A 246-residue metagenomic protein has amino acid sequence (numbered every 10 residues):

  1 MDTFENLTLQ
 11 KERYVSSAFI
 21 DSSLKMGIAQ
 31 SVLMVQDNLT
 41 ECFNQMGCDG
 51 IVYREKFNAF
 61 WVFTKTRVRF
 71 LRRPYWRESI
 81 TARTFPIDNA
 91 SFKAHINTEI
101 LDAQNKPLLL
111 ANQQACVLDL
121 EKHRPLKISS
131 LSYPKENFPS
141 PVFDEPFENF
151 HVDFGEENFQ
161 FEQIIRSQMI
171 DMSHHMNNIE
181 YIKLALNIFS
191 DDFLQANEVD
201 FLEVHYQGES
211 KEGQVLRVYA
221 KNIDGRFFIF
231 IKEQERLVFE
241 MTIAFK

Functional and structural regions predicted by a protein language model:
D2-F63, L110-N112, D119-E198: Hot-dog-fold acyl-thioester-processing enzymes
D2-K11, R67-L71, Y75-H151, S210-E212 (+1 more regions): HotDog/MaoC-like acyl-thioester-processing domains
N58-R73, N197-E209: Small beta-barrel nucleic-acid-binding modules, principally OB-folds
E78, G155-F159, V215: Short coil-to-beta-strand transition motifs
H175-K246: Structured core of small recognition/catalytic domains
